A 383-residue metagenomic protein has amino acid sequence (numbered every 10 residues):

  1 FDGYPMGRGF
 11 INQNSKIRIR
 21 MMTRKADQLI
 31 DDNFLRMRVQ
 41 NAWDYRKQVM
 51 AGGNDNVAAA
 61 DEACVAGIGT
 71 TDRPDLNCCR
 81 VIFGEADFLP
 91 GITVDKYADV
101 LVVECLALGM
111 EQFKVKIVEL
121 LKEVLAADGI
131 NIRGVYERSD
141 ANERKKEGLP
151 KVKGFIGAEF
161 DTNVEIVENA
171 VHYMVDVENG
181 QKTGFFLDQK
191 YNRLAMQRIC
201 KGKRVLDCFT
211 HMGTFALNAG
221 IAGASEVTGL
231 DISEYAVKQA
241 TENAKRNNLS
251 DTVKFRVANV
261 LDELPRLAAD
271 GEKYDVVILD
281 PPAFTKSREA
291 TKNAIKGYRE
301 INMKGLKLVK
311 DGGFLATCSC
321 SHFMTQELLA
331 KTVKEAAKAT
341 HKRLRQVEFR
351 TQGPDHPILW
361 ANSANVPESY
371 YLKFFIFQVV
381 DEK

Functional and structural regions predicted by a protein language model:
F1-A98: Non-catalytic accessory regions of SAM-dependent methyltransferases
I82-D95, F113-F185: Non-catalytic substrate-recognition/targeting regions of SAM-dependent transferases
G202-F209: Conserved class I S-adenosyl-L-methionine
M212-A224: Conserved SAM-binding loop of SAM-dependent methyltransferases across substrates and taxa, primarily the Class I
E226-D231: Conserved SAM-binding motif I beta-strand of class I
K238-K273: S-adenosyl-L-methionine
Y274-K304: Mobile active-site "lid"/loop adjacent to the S-adenosyl-L-methionine
E300, F314-K383: C-terminal catalytic and target-recognition region of SAM-dependent MTase-like enzymes, primarily methyltransferases
